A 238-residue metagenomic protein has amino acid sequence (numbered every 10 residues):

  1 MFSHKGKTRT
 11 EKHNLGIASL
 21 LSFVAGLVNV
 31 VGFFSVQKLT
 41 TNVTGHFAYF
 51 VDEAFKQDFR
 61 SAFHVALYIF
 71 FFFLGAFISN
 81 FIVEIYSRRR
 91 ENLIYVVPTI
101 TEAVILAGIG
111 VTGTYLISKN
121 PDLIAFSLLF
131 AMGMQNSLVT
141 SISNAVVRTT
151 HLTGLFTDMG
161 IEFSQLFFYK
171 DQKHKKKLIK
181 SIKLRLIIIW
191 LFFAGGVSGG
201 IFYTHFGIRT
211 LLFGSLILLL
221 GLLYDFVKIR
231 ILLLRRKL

Functional and structural regions predicted by a protein language model:
F2-L238: Alpha-helical transmembrane segments of multi-pass membrane proteins
